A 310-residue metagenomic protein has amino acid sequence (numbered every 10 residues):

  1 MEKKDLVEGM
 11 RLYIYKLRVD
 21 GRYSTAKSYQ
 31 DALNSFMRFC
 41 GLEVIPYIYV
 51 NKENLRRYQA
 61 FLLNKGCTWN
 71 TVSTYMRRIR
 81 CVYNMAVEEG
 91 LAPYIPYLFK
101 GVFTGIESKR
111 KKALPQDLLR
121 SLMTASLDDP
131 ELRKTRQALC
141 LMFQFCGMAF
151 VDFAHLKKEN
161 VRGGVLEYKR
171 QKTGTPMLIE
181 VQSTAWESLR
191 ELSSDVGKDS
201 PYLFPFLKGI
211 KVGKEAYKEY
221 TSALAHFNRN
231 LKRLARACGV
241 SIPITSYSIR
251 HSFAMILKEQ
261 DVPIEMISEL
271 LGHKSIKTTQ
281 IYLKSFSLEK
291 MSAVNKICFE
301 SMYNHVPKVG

Functional and structural regions predicted by a protein language model:
L12-S24, L33-R110, A125: N-terminal core-binding DNA-recognition domain of tyrosine recombinases/integrases
N84-G90, M142-G163: Short, charged phosphate-coordinating catalytic segments
L98, V102-F150, A154: Basic, Lys/Arg- and aromatic-enriched nucleic-acid-binding interface segment
A113, R170-G174, L271-K296: Catalytic-site neighborhood detector that most strongly recognizes the C-terminal catalytic loop/helix of tyrosine
H155-L192: Conserved tyrosine-mediated DNA breakage-rejoining catalytic core shared by Y-recombinases
E159-V165, V240-I242, V262-I281, L288 (+1 more regions): Short, polar N-cap/turn motifs at the start of nucleic acid-interacting alpha helices
D195-K198, F206-K214, I297-G310: C-terminal secondary-structure termini that scaffold catalytic or DNA-interacting sites
K198, N228-E269: Short, basic (Lys/Arg/His-rich) helix/loop patches that form interaction surfaces in the mid-to-C-terminal regions
